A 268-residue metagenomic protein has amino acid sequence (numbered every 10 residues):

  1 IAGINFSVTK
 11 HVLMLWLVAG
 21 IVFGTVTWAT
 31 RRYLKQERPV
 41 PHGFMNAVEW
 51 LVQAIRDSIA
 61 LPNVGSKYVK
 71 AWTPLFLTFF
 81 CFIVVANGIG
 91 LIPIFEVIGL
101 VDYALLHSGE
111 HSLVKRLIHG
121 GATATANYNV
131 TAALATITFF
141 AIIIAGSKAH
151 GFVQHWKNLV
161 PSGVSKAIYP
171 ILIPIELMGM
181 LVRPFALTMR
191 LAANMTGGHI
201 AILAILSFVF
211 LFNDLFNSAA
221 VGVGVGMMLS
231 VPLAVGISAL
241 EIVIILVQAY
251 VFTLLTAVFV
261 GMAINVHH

Functional and structural regions predicted by a protein language model:
I1-H268: Selective transmembrane helix interface/packing segments
